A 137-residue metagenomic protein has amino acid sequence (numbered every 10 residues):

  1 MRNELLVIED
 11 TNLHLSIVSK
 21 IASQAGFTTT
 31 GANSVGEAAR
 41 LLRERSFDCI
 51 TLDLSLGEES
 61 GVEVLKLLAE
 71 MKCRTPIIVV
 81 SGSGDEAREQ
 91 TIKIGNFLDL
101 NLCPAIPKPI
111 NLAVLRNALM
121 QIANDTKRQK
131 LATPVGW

Functional and structural regions predicted by a protein language model:
L6, S19, G31-C49, K66: Acidic, metal-coordinating helix/loop segments flanking the phosphotransfer/catalytic sites of two-component signaling
E9: Conserved acidic carboxylate
N12-T30: Two-component/phosphorelay signaling modules centered on CheY-like receiver
D53: Active-site residues of response regulator receiver
G57: The feature encodes the CheY-like receiver
E63, S83-P104: Alpha4 helix (beta4-alpha4-beta5 surface) of REC/receiver domains from two-component response regulators
E86-A87, P107-A123: C-terminal output helix
N124-W137: CheY-like receiver
